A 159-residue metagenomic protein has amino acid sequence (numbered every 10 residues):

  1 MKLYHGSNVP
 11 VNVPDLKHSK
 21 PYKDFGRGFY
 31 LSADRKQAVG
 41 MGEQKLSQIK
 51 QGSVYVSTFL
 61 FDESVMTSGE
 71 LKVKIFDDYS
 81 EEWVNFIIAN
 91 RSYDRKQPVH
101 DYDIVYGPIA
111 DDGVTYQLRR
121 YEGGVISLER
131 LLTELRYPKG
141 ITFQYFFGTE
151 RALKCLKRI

Functional and structural regions predicted by a protein language model:
M1-F29, K36-S47, E82: Glycine-rich loop/turn
M1-H5, F29-Y30, V56-T58, Q144-F146: Ordered hydrophobic segments in well-structured contexts
V9, Y30, R35, S64-M66 (+1 more regions): Short linear sequence elements within intrinsically disordered, low-complexity coil regions
K23-D24, G40, Q44-I159: Conserved NAD+-utilizing ADP-ribose enzyme module
